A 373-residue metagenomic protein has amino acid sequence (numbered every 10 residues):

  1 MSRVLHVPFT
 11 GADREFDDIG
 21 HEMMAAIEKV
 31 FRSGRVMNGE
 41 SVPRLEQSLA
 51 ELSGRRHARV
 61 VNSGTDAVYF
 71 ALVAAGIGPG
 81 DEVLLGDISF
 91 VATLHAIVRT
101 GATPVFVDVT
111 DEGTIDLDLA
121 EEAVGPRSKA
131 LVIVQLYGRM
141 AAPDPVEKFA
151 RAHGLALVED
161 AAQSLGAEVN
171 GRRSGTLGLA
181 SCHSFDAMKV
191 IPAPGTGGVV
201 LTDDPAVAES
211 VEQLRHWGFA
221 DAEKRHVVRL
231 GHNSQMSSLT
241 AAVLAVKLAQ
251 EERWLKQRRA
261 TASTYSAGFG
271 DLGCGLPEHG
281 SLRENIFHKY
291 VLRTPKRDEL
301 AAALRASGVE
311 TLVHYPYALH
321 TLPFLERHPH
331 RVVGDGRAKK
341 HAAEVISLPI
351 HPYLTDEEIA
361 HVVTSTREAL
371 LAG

Functional and structural regions predicted by a protein language model:
M1-A74, G78, R151, A343 (+2 more regions): Conserved PLP-binding active-site segment in aminotransferase class I/II-type PLP enzymes
S2, D13, V42-Q47, L52-R56 (+4 more regions): PLP-dependent aminotransferase class I/II
R59, L84, V105, A156-V158 (+4 more regions): Structural detector of well-ordered beta-strand residues that form the stable sheet scaffold of enzyme domains
V73-A161, E168: PLP-dependent aminotransferase-like
H95-I97, F149, R173, V190 (+1 more regions): Hydrophobic/aromatic ligand-binding patch that stacks against planar heteroaromatic rings of cofactors or nucleotides
T114-E121, G171-S181, I359-L370: A short alpha/beta connector and helix-capping loop motif
E159-P194, E223-V228: Conserved active-site segment immediately N-terminal to the catalytic lysine that forms the internal aldimine
T176-R215, S238: Active-site PLP attachment segment
